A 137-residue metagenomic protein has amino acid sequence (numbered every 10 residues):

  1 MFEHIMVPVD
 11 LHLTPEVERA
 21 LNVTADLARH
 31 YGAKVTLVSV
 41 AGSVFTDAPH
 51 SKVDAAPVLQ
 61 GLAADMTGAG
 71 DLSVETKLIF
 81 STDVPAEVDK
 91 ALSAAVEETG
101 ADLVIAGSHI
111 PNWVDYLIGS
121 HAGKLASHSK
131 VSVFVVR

Functional and structural regions predicted by a protein language model:
F2-H50, G68, S73: Small/aliphatic-rich secondary-structure junction motif
E3, D102, K130: Conserved acidic residues
A20-N22, K52-A56, D89-L92, I118-A122: Charged helix-capping and loop-helix junction motifs
T36-V38, E75-I79, F134: General small-molecule cofactor/ligand-binding pocket signal
S39, G107-H109, R137: Short secondary-structure boundary segments
G70-V104, P111-N112: Structural beta-alpha unit
L103-H128: Glycine-rich, Arg-bearing micro-motifs that act as flexible, cationic patches
V131-R137: Short, flexible loop segments at boundaries between secondary-structure elements
